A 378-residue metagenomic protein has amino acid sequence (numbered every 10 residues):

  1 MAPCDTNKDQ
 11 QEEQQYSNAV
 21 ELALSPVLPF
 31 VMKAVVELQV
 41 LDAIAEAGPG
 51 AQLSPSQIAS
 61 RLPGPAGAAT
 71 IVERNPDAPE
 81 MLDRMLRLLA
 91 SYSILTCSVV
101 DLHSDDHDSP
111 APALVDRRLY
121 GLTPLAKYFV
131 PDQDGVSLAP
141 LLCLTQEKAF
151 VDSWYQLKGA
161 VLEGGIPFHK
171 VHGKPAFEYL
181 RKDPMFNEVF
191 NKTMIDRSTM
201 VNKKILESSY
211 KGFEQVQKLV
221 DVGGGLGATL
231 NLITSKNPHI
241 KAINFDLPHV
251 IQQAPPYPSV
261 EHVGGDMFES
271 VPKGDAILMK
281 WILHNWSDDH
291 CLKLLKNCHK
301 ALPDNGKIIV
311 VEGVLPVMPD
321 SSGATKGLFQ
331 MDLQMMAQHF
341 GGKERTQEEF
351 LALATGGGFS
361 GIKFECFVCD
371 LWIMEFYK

Functional and structural regions predicted by a protein language model:
M1-E178, F213, G358-G361, C366-D370 (+1 more regions): N-terminal accessory segments
A2-T6, D132-K326, G361-C366, L371-I373: Conserved adenosyl
F30, N187, N191-T199, M336-E344: Short acidic-aromatic active-site loops that bind/stabilize oxyanions
V35, E80-M81, G224, D289 (+1 more regions): Residue-level recognition of alpha-helix initiation/capping sites
V311-G356: C-terminal alpha-helical "lid/dimerization" subdomain adjacent to the S-adenosyl-L-methionine
